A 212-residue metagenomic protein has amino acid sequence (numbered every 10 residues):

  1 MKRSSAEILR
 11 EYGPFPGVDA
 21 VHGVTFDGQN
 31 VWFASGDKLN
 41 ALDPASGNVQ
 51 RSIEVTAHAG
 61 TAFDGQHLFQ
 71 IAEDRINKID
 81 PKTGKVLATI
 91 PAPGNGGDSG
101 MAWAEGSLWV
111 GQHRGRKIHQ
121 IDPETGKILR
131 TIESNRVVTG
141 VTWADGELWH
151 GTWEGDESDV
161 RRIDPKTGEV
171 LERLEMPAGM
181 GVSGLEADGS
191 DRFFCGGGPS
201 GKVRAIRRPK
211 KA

Functional and structural regions predicted by a protein language model:
M1-E7: Blade/loop signatures of beta-propeller domains
E7-F15, N48-I53, K85-P91, K127-I132 (+1 more regions): A short beta-strand motif characteristic of beta-propeller blades
F15-G28, V55-G65, P93-E105, N135-G146 (+1 more regions): Beta-rich, blade/repeat-based domains predominating in secreted/periplasmic proteins but also intracellular
V31-D37, L68-D74, V110-G115, H150-G155 (+1 more regions): Conserved beta-strand positions in repeat-built beta-propeller and related beta-rich domains
G36-P44: Beta-propeller domains
N40-A41, N77, H119, R161 (+1 more regions): WD40 beta-propeller blade core
D43-G47, D80-G84, D122-G126, D164-G168 (+1 more regions): Short loop/turn segments that connect beta-strands within beta-propeller blades
V182-A212: Blade-level signature of beta-propeller repeat domains, shared across WD40, Kelch, NHL, RCC1 and BNR/Asp-box propellers
